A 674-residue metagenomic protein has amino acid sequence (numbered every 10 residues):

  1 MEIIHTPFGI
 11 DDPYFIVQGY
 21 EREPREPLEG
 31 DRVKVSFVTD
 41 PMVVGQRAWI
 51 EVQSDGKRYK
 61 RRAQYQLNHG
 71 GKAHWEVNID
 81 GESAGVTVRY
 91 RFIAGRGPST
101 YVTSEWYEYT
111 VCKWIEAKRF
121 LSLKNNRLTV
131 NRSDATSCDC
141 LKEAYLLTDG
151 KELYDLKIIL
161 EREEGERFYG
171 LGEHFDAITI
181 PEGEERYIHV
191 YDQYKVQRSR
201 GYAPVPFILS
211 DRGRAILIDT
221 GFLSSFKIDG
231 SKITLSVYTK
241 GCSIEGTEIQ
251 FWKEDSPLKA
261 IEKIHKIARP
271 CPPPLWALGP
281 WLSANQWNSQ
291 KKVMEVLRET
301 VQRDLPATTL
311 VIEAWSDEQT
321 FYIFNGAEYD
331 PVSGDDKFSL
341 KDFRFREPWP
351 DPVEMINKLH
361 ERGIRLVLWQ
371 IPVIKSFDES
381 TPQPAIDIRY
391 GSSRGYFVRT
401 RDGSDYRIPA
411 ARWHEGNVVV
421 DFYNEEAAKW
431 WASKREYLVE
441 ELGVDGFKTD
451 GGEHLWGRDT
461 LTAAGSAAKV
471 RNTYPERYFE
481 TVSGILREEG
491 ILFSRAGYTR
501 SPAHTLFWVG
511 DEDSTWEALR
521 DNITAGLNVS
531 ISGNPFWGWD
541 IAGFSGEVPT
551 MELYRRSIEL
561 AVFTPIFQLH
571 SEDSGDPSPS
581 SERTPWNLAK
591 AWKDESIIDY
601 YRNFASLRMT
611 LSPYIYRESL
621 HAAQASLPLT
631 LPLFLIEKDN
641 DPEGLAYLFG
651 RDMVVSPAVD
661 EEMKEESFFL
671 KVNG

Functional and structural regions predicted by a protein language model:
M1-L156: Glycan-association/targeting regions that enable binding to alpha-glucans and other polysaccharides
A94-P274, S283-Q286, Q290-Q302: Catalytic and substrate-binding clefts that recognize carbohydrates or anionic sugar/phosphate headgroups
P204-K240, G533-Y601: Aromatic/acidic polysaccharide-binding cleft in carbohydrate-active enzymes
P273-A464, P502: Aromatic-lined carbohydrate-binding/catalytic grooves of carbohydrate-active enzymes
Q290-V296, E347-P350, E354, G510-N522 (+2 more regions): Flexible, glycine/threonine-enriched loop-and-boundary segments that flank and lead into catalytic domains of large
D304, G484-I485, Y498, F567-G674: Carbohydrate-binding surfaces of carbohydrate-active enzymes
S376-D387, L455-A464, I491-D521, I531 (+3 more regions): Substrate-binding cleft/loops of secretory-pathway carbohydrate-active enzymes
E436-E440, N472-I491, V509-S574, R602-L611 (+2 more regions): Catalytic-core region of carbohydrate-active enzymes that cleave or remodel glycosidic bonds
